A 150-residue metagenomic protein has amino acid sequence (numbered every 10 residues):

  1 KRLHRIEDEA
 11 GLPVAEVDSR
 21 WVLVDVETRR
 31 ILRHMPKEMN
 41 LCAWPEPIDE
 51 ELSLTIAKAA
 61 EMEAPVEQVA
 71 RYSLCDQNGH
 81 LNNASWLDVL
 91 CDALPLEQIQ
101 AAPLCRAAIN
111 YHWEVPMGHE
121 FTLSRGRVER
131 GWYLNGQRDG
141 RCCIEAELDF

Functional and structural regions predicted by a protein language model:
K1-T55, Y111, V115-G118, G126-F150: HotDog/MaoC-like acyl-thioester-processing domains
V22-R106: Hot-dog-fold acyl-thioester-processing enzymes
C105-A107, M117-F121: Short beta-strand or tight-loop elements that sit immediately N-terminal to catalytic metal-binding acidic residues
